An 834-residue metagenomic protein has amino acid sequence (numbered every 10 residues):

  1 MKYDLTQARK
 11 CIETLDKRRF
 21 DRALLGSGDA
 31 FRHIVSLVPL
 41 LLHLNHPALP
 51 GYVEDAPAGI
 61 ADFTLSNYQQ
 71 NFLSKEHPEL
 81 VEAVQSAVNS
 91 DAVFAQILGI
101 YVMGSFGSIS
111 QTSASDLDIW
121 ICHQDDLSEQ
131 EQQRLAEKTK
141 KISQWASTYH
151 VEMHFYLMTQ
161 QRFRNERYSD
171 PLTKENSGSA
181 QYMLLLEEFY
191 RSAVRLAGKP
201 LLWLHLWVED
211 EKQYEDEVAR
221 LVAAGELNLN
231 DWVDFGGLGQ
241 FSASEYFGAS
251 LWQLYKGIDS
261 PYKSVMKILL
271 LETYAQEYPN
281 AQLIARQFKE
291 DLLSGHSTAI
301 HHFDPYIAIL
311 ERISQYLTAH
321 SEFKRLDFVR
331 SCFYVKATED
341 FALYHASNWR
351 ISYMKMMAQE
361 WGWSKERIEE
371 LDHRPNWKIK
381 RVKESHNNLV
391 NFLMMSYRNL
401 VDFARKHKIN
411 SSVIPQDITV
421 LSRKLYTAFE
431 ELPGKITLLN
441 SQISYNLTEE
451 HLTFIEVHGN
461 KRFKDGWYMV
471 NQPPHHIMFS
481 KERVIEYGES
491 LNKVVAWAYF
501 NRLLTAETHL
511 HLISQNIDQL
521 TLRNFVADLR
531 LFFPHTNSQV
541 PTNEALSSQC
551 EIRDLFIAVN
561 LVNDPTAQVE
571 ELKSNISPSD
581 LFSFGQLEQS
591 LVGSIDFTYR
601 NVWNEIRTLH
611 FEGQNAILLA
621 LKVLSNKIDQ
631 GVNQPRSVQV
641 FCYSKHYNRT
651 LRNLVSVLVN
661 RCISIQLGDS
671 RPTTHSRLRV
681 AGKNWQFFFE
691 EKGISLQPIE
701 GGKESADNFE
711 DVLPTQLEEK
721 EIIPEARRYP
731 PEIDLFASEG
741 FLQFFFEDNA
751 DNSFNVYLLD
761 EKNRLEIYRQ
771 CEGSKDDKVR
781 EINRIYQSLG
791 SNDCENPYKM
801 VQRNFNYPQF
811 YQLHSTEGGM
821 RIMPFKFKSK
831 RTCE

Functional and structural regions predicted by a protein language model:
M1-P78, E166-Y168, T173, Y190-E834: Nucleotidyltransferase catalytic cores
S66-Q96: Extended, Lys/Arg-enriched charged tracts that mediate electrostatic binding to polyanionic substrates
V81-S86, F94-M103, I309-L317: Short linear interaction motifs
S86-D91, G99-Q111, I142-A146: Catalytic micro-motifs at enzyme active sites that drive phosphoryl/nucleotidyl and oxygen chemistry
Y101-G104, S108-L135, E152-Y156: Catalytic metal-binding acidic patch
R134, K141-E152: E2/UBC-UEV (E2-variant) core
V151-T173: Short, conserved secondary-structure transition motifs
K174-Y182: Acidic, Ser/Thr-rich peripheral helices and adjacent loops at domain boundaries
